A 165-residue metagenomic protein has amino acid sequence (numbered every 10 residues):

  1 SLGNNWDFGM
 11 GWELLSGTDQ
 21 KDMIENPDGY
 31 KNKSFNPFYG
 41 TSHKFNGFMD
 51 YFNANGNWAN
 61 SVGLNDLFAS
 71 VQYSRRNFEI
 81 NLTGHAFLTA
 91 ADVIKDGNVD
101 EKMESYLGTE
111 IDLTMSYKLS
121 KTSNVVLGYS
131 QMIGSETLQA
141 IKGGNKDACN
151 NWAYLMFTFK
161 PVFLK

Functional and structural regions predicted by a protein language model:
S1-Y73, E79, V93-G97, A140: Extracellular/periplasmic loop regions
N4, G63-L67, S105-I111, C149-A153: Residues that define the transmembrane beta-barrel architecture of outer-membrane proteins
N5-F8, N77-L82, K121-L127, F163-K165: Repeated loop/turn-to-beta-strand initiation elements of outer-membrane beta-barrel proteins
F8-M10, V71, L82-G84, M115 (+2 more regions): Membrane-embedded beta-strand positions of outer-membrane beta-barrel proteins
W12-T18, R75-N77, G84-A90, Q131-S135 (+1 more regions): Transmembrane beta-strands of outer-membrane beta-barrel pores
F48, F52, H85-E110, V126: Outer membrane beta-barrel transmembrane domains
I111-I133: C-terminal structured "cap/appendage" subdomains that terminate the fold
A148-K165: Outer-membrane beta-barrel "beta-signal"
